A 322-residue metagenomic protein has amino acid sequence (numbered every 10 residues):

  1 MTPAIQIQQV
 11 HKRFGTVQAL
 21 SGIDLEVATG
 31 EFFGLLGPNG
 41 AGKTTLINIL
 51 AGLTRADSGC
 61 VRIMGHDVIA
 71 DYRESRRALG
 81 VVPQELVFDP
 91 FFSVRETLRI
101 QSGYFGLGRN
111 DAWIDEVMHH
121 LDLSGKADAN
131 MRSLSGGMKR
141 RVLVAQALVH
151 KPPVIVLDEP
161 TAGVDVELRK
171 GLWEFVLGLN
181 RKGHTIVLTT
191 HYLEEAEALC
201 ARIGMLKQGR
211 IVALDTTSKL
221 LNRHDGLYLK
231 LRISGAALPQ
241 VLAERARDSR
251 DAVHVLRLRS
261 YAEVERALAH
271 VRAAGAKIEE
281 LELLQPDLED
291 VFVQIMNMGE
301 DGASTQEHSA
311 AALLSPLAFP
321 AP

Functional and structural regions predicted by a protein language model:
G59-A70, E74-S75: Conserved ABC transporter NBD signature motif
R99, G103-K126: Conserved ABC ATPase "signature" region
N130-L134: Conserved ABC ATPase signature
K151: Conserved catalytic motifs of ABC-family nucleotide-binding domains
I155-E159: Catalytic Walker B motif of ABC-type/P-loop ATPase nucleotide-binding domains
W173-R259: ABC transporter nucleotide-binding domain
G226-G299: Short, charged/small-residue-rich alpha-helical element at the C-terminal edge of ABC transporter nucleotide-binding
